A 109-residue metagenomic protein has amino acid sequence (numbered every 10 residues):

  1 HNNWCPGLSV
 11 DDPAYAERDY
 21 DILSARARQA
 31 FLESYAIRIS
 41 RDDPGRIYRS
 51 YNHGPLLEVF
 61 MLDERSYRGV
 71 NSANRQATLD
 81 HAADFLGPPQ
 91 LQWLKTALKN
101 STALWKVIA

Functional and structural regions predicted by a protein language model:
H1-A109: Metal-dependent phosphoester/phosphodiester hydrolase catalytic core
